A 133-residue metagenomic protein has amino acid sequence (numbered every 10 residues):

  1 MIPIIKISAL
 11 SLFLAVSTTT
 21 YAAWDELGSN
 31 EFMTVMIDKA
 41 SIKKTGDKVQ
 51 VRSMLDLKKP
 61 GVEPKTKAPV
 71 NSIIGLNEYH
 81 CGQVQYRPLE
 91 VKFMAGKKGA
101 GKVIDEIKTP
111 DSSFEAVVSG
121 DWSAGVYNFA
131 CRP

Functional and structural regions predicted by a protein language model:
M1-S8: Bacterial N-terminal signal peptides that target proteins for export
I2, T19-P133: N-terminal secretory-pathway/extracellular module detecting exported/lumenal segments and adjacent signal-anchor/first
S8-S17: Bacterial N-terminal signal peptides
